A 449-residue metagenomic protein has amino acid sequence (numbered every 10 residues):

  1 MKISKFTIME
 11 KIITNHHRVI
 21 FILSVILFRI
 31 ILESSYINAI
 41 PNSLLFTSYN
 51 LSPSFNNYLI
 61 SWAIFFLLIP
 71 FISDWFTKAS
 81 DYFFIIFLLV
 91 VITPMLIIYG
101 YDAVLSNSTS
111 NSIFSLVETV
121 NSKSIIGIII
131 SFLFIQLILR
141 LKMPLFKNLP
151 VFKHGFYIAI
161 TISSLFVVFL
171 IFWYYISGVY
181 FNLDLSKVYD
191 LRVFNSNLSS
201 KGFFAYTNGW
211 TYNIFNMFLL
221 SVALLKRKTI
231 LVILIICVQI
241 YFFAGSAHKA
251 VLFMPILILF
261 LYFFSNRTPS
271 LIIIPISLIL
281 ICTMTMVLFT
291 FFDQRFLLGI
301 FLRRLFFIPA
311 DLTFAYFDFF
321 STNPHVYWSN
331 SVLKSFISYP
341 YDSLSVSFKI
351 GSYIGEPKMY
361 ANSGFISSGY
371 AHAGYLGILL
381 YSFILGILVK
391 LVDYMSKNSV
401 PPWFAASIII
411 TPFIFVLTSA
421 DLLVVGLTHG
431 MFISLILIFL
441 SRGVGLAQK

Functional and structural regions predicted by a protein language model:
M1-F215, L219-L220, I273, L380-Y381 (+1 more regions): Membrane-anchoring hydrophobic segments
K5-F6, L116, V120, I128-L133 (+2 more regions): Hydrophobic alpha-helical segments of polytopic membrane proteins
I8, I13-H17, L23-S24, S34-F55 (+3 more regions): Small-residue-enriched transmembrane helix-hairpin modules in multi-pass membrane proteins
F66-D74, F218-A223, Q239, I258-Y262 (+1 more regions): Generic transmembrane alpha-helix motif of multi-pass integral membrane proteins
A79, K226-R227, R267-T268, A373 (+1 more regions): Short coil/turn helix-boundary motifs
F84-F87, T207-Y212, K228-I235, K249-M254 (+2 more regions): Short hydrophobic alpha-helical membrane-embedded segments
Y206-V222, L261-R267, M284-T290, V326-K334 (+1 more regions): Juxtamembrane/interfacial segments around transmembrane helices
V238-L252, L257-L261, I366-Y394: Active-site beta-strand/loop microenvironment that shapes enzyme catalytic pockets
